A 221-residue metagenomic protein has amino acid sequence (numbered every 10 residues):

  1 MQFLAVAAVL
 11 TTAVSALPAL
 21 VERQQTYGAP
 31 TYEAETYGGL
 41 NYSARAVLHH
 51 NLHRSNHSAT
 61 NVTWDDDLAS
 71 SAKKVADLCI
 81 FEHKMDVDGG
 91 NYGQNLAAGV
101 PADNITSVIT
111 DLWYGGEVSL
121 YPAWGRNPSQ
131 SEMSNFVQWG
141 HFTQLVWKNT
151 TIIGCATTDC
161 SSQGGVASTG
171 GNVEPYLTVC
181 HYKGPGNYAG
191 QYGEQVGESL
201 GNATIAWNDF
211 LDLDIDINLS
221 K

Functional and structural regions predicted by a protein language model:
M1-Q25: Fungal secretory targeting signals
E22-Y42: N-terminal low-complexity, Pro/Thr/Ser-rich intrinsically disordered segments that act as propeptides or flexible
G38-G93: Short, well-ordered surface patches within globular domains
A46-V47, H53, T63, Q94-A98 (+3 more regions): Structural recognition of the beta-strand scaffold that forms the well-ordered cores of secreted hydrolase catalytic
V87, N95-D111: A solvent-exposed, acidic/Ser-Thr-rich amphipathic alpha-helical stretch
T110-K221: Disulfide-stabilized extracellular recognition modules
